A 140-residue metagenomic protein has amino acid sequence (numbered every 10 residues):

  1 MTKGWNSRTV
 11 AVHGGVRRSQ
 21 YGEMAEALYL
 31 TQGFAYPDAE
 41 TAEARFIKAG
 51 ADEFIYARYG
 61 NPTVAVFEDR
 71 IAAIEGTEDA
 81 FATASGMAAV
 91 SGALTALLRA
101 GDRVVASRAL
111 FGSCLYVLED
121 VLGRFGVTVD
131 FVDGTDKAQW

Functional and structural regions predicted by a protein language model:
T2-N61, D69: N-terminal "arm"/small-domain region of PLP-dependent enzymes with the aminotransferase-like
A27-L28, D79-F81, D102-R103, V129-D130: Structural motif
E40-A88, S113, L118-D120: Conserved N-terminal alpha-helix of the aminotransferase class I/II PLP-enzyme fold
Y56, A82-T83, S107-R108, V129-D133: Glycine- and other small-residue-rich loops at beta-strand/loop junctions that grip anionic moieties
A73-I74, G92-A100: Alpha-helix C-terminal capping segments
A96-C114, V132: Conserved PLP-anchoring active-site segment centered on the Schiff-base-forming lysine
Y116-W140: PLP-dependent aminotransferase-class I/II
